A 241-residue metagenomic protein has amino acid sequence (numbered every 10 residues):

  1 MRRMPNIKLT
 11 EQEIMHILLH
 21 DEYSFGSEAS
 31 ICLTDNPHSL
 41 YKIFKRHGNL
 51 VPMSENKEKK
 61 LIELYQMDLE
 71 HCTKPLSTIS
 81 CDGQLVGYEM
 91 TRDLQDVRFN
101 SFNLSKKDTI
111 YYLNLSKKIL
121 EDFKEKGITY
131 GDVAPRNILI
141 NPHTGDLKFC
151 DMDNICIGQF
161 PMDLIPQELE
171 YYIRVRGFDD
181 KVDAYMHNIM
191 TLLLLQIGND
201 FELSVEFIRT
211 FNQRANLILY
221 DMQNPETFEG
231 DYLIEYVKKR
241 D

Functional and structural regions predicted by a protein language model:
M1-E13, P225-D241: Regulatory N- and C-terminal appendages and interdomain linkers associated with kinase/kinase-like NTP transferase
R2-P5, M15-T78, N100-N103: ATP-binding glycine-rich loop module of kinase domains
I31-C32, L115-S116, I138, D146 (+1 more regions): Hydrophobic transmembrane helix bundles of membrane-integrated enzymes that assemble and modify cell-envelope
G48, I138, I157-Q159: Conserved protein kinase catalytic core
H71-L113: Conserved structural core of kinase catalytic domains
T109-K124: Conserved alphaE helix
L120-N141: Catalytic-loop of the protein kinase fold
D146-K238: C-lobe/activation-segment region of protein kinase-like
